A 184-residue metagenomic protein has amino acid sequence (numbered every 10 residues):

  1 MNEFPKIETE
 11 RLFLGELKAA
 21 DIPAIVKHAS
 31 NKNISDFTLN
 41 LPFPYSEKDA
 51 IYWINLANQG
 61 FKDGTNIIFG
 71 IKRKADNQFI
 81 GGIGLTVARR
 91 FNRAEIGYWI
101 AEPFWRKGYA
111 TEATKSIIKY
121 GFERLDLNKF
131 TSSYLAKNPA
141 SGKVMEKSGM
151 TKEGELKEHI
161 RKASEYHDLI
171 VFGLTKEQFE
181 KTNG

Functional and structural regions predicted by a protein language model:
M1-N33, I68, K72-G184: Acyl-donor (CoA/ACP) binding surface of acyl/acetyltransferases
A29, T38, F61-K62: Hydrophobic residues in alpha-helical segments
S35-L56: Conserved GNAT-fold acetyl-CoA-binding loop/helix
P42-S46, I67, K137: Short, conserved alpha-helical segments within structured domains
L56-G70: A short helix-loop-beta-strand connector motif used in the catalytic cores of GNAT acetyltransferases and, in some
